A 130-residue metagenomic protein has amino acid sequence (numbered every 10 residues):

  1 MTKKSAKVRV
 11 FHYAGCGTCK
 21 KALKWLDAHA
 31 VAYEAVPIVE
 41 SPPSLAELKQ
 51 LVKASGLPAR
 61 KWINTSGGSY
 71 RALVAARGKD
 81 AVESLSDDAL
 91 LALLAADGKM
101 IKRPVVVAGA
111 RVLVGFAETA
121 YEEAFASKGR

Functional and structural regions predicted by a protein language model:
T2-H29, Y33-I38: Local sequence-structure signature of Cys/Sec-based thiol-disulfide redox active-site neighborhoods
I38-R130: Thiol/selenol-based redox catalytic cores and closely related redox-interacting motifs
